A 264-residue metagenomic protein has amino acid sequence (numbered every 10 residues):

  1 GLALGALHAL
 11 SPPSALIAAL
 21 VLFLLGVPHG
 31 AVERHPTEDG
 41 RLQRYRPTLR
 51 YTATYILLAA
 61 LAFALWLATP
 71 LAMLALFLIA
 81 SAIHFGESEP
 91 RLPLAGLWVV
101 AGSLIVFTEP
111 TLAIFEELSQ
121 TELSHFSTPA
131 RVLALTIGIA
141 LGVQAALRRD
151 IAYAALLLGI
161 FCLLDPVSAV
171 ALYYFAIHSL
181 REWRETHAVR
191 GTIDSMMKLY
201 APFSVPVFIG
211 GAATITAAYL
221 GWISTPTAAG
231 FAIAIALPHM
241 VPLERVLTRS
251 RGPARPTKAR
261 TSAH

Functional and structural regions predicted by a protein language model:
G1-G5, A53-F63, I79-F85, I137-L141 (+2 more regions): Hydrophobic, membrane-inserted alpha-helices
G1-P28, A232-I233, R245, R249 (+2 more regions): N-terminal signal-anchor module of multipass membrane proteins
H8-L16, F63-L74, R148, F161-V170 (+1 more regions): Transmembrane helix interruption/hinge and helix-loop junction motifs
L16-G26, P70-I83, A154-L158, A169-R181 (+1 more regions): Hydrophobic core segments of alpha-helical transmembrane domains in multi-pass membrane proteins
G30-G40, I79-L92, I139-R148, L180-R190 (+1 more regions): C-terminal ends of transmembrane helices
D39-R50, L57-E122: Membrane-interface helix-loop-helix junctions at boundaries between adjacent transmembrane segments
I83, S88-A113, S124-A146, D150-A169 (+3 more regions): Alpha-helical transmembrane segments of multi-pass integral membrane proteins
I160, L164, L172-A201: Predominantly late transmembrane helices and immediately cytosolic-facing juxtamembrane segments
